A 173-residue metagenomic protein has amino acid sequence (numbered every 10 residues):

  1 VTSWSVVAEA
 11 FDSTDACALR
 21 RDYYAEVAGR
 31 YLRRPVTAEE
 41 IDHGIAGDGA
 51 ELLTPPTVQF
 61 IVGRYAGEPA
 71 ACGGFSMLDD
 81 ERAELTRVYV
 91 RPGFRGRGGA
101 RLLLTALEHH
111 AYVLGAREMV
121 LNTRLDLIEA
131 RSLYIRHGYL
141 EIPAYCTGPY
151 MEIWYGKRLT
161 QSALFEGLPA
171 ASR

Functional and structural regions predicted by a protein language model:
W4-R82, T86, R91-P92, L104-T105 (+5 more regions): Acetyl-CoA-dependent GNAT
G67, G98, G115: Conserved G/P- and acidic residue-centered "switch" motifs that form tight phosphate/ATP-binding loops in soluble
D80-R82, E118, E152: A generic structural signal for beta-strand entry/edge sites
R97, R101-L102, L125-A144, G148-W154: Conserved active-site alpha-helix within GNAT-family acetyltransferase domains
L104, A111-T123: Conserved GNAT acetyl-CoA-binding A-motif
E152-R173: Terminal substrate-recognition subdomain of acyl/acetyltransferases
